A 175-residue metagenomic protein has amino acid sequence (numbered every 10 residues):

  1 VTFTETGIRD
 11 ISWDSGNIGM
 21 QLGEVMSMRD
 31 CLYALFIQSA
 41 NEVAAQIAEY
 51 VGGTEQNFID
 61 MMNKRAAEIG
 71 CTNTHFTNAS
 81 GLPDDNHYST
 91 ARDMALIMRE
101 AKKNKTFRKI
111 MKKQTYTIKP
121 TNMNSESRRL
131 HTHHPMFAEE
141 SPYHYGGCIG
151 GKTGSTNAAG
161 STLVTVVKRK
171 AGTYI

Functional and structural regions predicted by a protein language model:
V1-R92, A101-K105, R169: Active-site-adjacent loops and short helices of periplasmic peptidoglycan-processing enzymes
C71-T72, P83-Y88, R92-I175: Domain-terminus/edge residues, biased toward the C-terminal soluble/receptor-binding domains of extracytoplasmic
